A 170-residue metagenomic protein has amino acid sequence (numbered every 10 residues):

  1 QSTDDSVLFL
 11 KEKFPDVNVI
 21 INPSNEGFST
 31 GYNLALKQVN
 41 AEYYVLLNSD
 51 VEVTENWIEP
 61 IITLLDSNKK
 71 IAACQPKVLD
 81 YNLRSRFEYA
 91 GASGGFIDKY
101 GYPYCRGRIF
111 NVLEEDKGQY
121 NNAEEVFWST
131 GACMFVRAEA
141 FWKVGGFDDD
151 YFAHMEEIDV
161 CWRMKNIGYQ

Functional and structural regions predicted by a protein language model:
Q1-L8, S24: A conserved acidic beta->alpha catalytic loop
D5, F9, T30, L34 (+4 more regions): Alpha-helical elements of Rossmann-like donor-binding domains used by nucleotide-donor carbohydrate transfer enzymes
I21-V39, S49: Glycine-rich, basic loop-to-helix element that forms the pyrophosphate-binding segment of sugar-nucleotide handling
E26, V51-E52, V78, Y151: Acidic metal-phosphate-binding loop of nucleotide-sugar-dependent transferases
Y44: Short aromatic/hydrophobic "clamp" motif used to bind/position activated sugar donors
E52-Y102: Conserved donor NDP-sugar-binding/catalytic core segment of glycosyltransferases
P76, G94-V126: Short, flexible, basic/aromatic active-site loop/helix in glycosyltransferases
N121, F127-Q170: A short, conserved alpha-helix in the catalytic core of glycosyltransferases
